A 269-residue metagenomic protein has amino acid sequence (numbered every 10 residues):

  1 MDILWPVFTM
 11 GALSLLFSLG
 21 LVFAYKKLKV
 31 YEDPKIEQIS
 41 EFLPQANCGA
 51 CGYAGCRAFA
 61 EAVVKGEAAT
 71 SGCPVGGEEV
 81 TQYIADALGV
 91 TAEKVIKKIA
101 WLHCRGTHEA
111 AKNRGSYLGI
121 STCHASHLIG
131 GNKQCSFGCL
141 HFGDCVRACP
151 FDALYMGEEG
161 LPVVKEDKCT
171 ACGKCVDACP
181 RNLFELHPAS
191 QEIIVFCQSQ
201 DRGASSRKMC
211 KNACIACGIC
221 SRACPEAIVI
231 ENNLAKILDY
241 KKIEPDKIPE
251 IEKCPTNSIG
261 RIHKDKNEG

Functional and structural regions predicted by a protein language model:
D2-C217, S221-A223, I248-G269: Ferredoxin-type iron-sulfur electron-transfer modules and their immediate structural context
L161-K165, L234-K242: A generic structural motif
I219, V229-L234: Strongly charged, low-complexity linkers/loops
K242-I248: Surface-exposed, short loops/turns at beta-strand junctions within beta-sandwich domains
